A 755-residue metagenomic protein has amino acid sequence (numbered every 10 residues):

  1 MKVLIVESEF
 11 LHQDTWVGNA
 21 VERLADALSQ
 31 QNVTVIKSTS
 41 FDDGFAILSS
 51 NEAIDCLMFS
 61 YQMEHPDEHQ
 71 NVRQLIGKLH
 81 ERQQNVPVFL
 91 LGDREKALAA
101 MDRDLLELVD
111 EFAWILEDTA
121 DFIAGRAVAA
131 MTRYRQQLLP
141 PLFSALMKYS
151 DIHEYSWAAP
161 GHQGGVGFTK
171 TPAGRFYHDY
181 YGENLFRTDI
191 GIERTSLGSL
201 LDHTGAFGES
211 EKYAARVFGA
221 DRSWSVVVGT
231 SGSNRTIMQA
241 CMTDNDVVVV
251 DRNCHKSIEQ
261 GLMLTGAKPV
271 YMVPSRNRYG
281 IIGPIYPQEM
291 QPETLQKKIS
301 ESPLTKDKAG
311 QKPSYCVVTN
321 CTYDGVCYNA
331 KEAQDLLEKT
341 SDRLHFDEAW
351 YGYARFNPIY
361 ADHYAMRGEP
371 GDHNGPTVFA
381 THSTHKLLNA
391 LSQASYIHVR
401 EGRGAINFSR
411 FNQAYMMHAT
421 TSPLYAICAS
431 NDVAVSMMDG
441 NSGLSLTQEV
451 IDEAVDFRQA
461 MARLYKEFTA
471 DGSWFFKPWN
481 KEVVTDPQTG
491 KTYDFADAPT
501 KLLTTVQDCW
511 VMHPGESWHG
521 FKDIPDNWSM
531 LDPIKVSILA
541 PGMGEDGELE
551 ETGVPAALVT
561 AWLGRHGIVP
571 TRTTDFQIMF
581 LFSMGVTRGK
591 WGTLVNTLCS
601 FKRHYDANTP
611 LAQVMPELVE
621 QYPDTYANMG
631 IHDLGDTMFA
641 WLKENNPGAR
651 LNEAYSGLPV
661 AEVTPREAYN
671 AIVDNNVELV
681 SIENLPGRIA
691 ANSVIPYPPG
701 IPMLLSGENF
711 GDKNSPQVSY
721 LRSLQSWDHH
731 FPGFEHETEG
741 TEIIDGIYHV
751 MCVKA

Functional and structural regions predicted by a protein language model:
M1-L28, K37, L57, F89 (+1 more regions): Conserved acidic segment of CheY-like receiver
S8, Y61-M63, N320: Residue immediately C-terminal to the conserved phosphorylatable aspartate in receiver
E9-L11, L90-A97, D118, A349-Y353 (+1 more regions): Short beta-alpha junction loops
T15-L24, D67-G77, P292-Q296, A330-K331 (+3 more regions): Well-ordered, non-membrane alpha-helical segments in soluble/globular domains
W16-E22, F41-G44, A53-Q83, G92-A100: Conserved phosphotransfer microenvironments
S38-F41, A46-N51, G77, G232-T243 (+1 more regions): Conserved PLP-enzyme active-site core in the AAT-like
L48-E52, C56, V72, K96-L98 (+4 more regions): Non-catalytic terminal extensions of PLP-dependent enzymes
A173-V270: Long, structured ligand/cofactor-binding scaffold of large enzymes
